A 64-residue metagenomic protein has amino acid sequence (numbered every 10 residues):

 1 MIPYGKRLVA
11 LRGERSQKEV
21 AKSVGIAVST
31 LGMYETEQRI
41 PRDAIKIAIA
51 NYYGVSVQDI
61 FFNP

Functional and structural regions predicted by a protein language model:
M1-E14, F62: A short, Lys/Arg-rich alpha-helix, primarily the initiator
V9, D43-A44: Short, Lys/Arg-enriched C-terminal cap helix and immediately downstream tail that follows
E14-M33: Short alpha-helical DNA-recognition segment
A27-T30, R42, S56: Short coil turns linking two alpha-helices in DNA-binding domains
M33, F62-N63: Phosphate-coordinating loops and pocket residues in cytosolic domains that bind phosphorylated ligands
T36: Short, conserved catalytic or interaction motifs in soluble domains
A44-D59: DNA major-groove recognition helix of helix-turn-helix/homeodomain DNA-binding modules
